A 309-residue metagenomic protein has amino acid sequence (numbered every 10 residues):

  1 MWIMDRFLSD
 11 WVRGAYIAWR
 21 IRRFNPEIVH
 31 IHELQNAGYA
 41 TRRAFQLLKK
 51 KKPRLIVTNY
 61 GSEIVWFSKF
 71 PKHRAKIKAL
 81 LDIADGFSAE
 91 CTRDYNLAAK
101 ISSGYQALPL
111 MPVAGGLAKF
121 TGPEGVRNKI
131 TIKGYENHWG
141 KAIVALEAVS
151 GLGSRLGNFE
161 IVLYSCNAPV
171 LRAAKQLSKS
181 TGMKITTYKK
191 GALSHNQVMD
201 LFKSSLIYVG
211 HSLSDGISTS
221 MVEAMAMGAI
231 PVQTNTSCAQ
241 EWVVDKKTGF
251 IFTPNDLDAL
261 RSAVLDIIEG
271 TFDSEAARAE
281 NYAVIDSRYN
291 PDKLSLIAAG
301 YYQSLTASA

Functional and structural regions predicted by a protein language model:
I17-A37: Short N-terminal targeting/anchoring amphipathic segment
V57, D82-T121: Donor nucleotide-sugar binding/catalytic pocket of nucleotide-sugar-dependent glycosyltransferases
S88, G122-G153, V162-S165: Conserved donor-binding/catalytic core segment of Leloir-type glycosyltransferases
R172-A192: Nucleotide-activated donor-binding/catalytic signature segment of Leloir-type glycosyltransferases, i.e., the conserved
D200-S205: Short alpha-helical donor nucleotide-sugar binding micro-motif in glycosyltransferases
L213: Aromatic "clamp/platform" in nucleotide-sugar-dependent glycosyltransferases that forms part of the donor/acceptor
I230-Q233: Short hydrophobic beta-strand element within catalytic cores of glycosyltransferases and related nucleotide-activated
D245-K246, F250-D258, D266-F272: Conserved acidic donor-binding segment of nucleotide-sugar-dependent glycosyltransferases
